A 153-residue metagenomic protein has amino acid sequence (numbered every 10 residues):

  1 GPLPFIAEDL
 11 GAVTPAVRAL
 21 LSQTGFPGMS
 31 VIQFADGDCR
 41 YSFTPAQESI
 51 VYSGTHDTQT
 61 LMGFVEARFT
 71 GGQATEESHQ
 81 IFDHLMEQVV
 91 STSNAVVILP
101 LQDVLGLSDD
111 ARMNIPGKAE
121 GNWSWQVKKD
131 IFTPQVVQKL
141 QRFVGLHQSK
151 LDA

Functional and structural regions predicted by a protein language model:
G1-A153: Catalytic cores of glycan-processing enzymes that make or break glycosidic bonds
